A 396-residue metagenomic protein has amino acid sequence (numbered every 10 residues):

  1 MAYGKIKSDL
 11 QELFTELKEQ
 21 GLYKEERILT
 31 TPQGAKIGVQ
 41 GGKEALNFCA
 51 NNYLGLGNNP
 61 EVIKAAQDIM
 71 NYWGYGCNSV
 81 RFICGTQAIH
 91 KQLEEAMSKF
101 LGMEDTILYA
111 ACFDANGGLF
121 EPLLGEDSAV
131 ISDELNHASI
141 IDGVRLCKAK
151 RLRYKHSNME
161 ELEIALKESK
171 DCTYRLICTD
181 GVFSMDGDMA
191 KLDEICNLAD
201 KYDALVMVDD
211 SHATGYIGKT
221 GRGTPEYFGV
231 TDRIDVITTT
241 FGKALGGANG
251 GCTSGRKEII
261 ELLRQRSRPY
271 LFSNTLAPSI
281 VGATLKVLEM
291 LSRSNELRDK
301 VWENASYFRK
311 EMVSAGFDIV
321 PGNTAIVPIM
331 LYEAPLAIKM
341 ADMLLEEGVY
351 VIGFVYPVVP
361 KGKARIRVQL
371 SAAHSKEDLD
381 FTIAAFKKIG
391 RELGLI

Functional and structural regions predicted by a protein language model:
Q11-W73, A204: N-terminal "arm"/small-domain region of PLP-dependent enzymes with the aminotransferase-like
N52, L152-V208: Active-site phosphate-binding strand-loop segment of PLP-dependent enzymes
P60, K64-D68, Y72, E95 (+3 more regions): PLP-dependent enzyme catalytic core of the Aspartate aminotransferase-like
V80-T86, E94-G118: Short loop-beta-helix segment that forms the pyridoxal 5′-phosphate
L119-A138: Conserved PLP-anchoring active-site segment centered on the Schiff-base-forming lysine
T220, E226-L262: Active-site PLP attachment segment
L245-M312, F317-V320: PLP-dependent aminotransferase class I/II
D299-F308, V313-G348, V358, G362-K363 (+1 more regions): Conserved PLP-binding catalytic core of the aspartate aminotransferase-like
